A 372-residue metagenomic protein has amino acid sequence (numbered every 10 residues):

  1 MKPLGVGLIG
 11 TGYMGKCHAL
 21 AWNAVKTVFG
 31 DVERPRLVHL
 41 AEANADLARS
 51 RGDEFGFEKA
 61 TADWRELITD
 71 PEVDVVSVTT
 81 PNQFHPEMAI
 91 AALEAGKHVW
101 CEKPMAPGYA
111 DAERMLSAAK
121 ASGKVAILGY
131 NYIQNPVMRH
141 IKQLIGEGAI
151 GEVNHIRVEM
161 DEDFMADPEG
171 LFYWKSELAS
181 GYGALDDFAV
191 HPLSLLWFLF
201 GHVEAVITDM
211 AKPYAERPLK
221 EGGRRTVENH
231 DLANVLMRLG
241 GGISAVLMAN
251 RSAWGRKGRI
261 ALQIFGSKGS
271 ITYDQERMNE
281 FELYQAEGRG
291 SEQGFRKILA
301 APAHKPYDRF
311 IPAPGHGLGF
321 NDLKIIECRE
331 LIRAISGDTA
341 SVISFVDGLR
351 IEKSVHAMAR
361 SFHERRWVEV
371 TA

Functional and structural regions predicted by a protein language model:
M1-F55: N-terminal Rossmann-like dinucleotide-binding module
R34-V38, R333-I351: Glycine- and charged-residue-rich phosphate/anionic-cofactor binding loop of Rossmann-like
E58-D63: Conserved SAM-binding strand-loop segment of SAM-dependent methyltransferases
V75, P81-I133, G148: Beta-strand-loop-alpha-helix segment that lines the small-molecule cofactor/substrate pocket of alpha/beta enzymes
K124, G151-H155, R360-A372: C-terminal capping/lid region of NAD(P)-dependent oxidoreductase domains
N131, A205, L219-T226, N234-L239 (+1 more regions): C-terminal glycine/acidic-rich active-site capping loop/insertion
Y132-E228, F281, R365: Predominantly a Rossmann-like dinucleotide-binding segment in NAD(P)-dependent oxidoreductases
F198-A205, M210-P213, G223-N279: Glycine-rich, aromatic-lined ligand/substrate-binding cores of catalytic and carbohydrate-binding domains
